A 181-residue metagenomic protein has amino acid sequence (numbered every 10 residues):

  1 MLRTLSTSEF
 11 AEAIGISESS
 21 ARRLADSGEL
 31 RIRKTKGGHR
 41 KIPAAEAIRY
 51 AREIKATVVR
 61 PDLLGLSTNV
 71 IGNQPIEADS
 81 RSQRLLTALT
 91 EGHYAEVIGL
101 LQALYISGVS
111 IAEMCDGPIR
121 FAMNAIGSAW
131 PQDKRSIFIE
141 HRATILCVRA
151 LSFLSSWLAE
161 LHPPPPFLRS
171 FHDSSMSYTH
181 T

Functional and structural regions predicted by a protein language model:
M1-S20: Polyanion-binding surface elements
R3, I16, E96, F121 (+1 more regions): Residue-level preference for nonpolar/small residues embedded in alpha-helices
S8, G72, S170-S174: Short, contiguous strand/loop micro-motifs
E12, E91, S174-Y178: Residue-level marker of alpha-helix boundaries and capping positions
S20, E29, R33, G37-E160: Long amphipathic alpha-helical segments
L24: Residues in the recognition helix of alpha-helical DNA-binding motifs
S156-T181: Conserved mid-sequence domains
